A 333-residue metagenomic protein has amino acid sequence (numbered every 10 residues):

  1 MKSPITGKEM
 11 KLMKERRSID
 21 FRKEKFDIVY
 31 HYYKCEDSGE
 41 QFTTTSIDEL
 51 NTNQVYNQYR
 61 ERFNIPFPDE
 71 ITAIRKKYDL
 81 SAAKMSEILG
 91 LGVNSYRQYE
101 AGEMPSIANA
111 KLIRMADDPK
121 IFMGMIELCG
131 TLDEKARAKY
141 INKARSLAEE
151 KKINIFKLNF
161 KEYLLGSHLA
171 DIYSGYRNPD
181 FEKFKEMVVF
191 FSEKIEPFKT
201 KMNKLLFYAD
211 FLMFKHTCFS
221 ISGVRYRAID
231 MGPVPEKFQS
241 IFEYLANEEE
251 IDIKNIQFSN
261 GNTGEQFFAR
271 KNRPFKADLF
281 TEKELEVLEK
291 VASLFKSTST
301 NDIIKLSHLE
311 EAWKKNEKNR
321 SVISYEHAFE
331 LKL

Functional and structural regions predicted by a protein language model:
M1, E15, I28-K34, F67 (+1 more regions): Short metal-coordination and nucleic-acid-contact micro-motifs, chiefly zinc-binding Cys/His arrays
K2-T6, C35-S38: Short cysteine-rich clusters marking metal-coordination/redox-active sites
F26-V55: Short metal-binding segments enriched for Cys and/or His
N51-K76: A short, Lys/Arg-rich alpha-helix, primarily the initiator
D79-S95: Short alpha-helical DNA-recognition segment
L91-P105: Recognition helix of helix-turn-helix/homeodomain-like DNA-binding domains that insert into the DNA major groove
E103-M115: Short, basic-rich loop-to-helix N-cap that marks the start of a DNA-contacting helix
K111, M123-L333: Domain-edge interaction signal
